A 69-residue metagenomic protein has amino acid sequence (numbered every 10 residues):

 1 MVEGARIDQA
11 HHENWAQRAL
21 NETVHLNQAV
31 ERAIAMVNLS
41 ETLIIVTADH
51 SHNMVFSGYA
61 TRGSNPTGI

Functional and structural regions predicted by a protein language model:
M1-I69: A post-motif C-terminal structural segment
